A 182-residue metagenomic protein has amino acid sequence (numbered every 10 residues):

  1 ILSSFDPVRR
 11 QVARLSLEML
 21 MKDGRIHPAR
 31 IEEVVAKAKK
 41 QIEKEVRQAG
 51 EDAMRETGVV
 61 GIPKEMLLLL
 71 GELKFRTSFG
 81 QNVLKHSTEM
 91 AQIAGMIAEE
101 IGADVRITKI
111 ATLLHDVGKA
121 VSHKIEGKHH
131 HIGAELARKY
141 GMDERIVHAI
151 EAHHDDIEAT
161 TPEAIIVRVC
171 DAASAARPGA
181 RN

Functional and structural regions predicted by a protein language model:
L2-D6, R168: Flexible glycine-/small-residue-rich
F5, E18, R55-V59, A159: Nucleotide/phosphate-binding catalytic cleft detector across ATP-hydrolyzing and phosphate-transferring enzymes
R9-G24: Charge-rich, low-aromatic oligomerization/scaffolding segments with amphipathic character
L20-A38, V147-I150, A180: Interdomain boundary/hinge elements
P28-I31, M66, D104-T108: Flexible, glycine/charged-enriched surface loops at secondary-structure junctions
K40-Q48: Short, low-order "capping/linker" segments at domain edges
Q48-G102: Pre-Walker A segment
L73, K85-E89, M96-N182: Divalent metal-dependent catalytic cores for phosphoryl transfer on phosphate-bearing substrates
